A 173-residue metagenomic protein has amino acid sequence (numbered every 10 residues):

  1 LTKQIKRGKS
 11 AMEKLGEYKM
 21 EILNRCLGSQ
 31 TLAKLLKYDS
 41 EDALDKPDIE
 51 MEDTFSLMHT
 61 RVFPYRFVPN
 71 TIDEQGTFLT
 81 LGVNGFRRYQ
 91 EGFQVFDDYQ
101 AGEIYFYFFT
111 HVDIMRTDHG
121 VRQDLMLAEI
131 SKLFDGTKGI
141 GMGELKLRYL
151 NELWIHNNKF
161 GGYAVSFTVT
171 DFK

Functional and structural regions predicted by a protein language model:
T2-G92: Small/polar-rich, solvent-exposed N-terminal microdomains that initiate assembly or binding
E74-G76, D97-E103, N158-A164: A general secondary-structure signal for short beta-strands and their flanking turns/coil in non-transmembrane regions
G82-D113: Active-site-adjacent structural patch at catalytic or cofactor/ligand-binding sites
Y89-F93, I114-G120, G139-E144: Short, solvent-exposed secondary-structure capping/transition elements
D97-Y99, F109-L133: Extracellular/virion structural assembly segments
V121-K173: Acidic-leaning, charged glycine-interspersed low-complexity segments
